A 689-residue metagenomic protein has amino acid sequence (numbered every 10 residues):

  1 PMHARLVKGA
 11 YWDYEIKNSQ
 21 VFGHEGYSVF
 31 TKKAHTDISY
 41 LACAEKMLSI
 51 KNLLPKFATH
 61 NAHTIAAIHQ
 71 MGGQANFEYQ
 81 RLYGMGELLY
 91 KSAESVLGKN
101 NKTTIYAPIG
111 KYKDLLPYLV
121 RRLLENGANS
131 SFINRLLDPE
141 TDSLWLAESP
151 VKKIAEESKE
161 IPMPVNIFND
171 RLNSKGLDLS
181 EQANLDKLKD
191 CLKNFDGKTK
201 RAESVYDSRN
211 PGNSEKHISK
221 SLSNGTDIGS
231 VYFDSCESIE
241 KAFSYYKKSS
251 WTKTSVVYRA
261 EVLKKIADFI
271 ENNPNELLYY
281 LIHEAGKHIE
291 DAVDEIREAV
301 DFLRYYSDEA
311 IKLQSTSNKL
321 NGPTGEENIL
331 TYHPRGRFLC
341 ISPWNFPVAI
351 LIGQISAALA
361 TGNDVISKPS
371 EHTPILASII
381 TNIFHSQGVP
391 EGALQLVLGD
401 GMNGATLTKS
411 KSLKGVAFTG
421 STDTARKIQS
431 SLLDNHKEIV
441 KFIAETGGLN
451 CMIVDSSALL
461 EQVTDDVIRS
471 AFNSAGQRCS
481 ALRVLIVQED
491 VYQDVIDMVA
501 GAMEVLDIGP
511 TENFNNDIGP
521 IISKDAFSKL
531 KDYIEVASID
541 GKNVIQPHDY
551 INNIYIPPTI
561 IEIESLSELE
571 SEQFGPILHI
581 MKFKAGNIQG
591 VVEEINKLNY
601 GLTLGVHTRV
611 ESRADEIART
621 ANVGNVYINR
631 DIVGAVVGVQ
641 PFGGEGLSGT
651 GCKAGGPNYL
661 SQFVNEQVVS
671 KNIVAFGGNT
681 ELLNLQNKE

Functional and structural regions predicted by a protein language model:
P1-K175: Positively charged, amphipathic and often flexible ligand-engagement surfaces
R5-V7, K56-H60, Q80-L82, Y106-P108 (+20 more regions): Generic beta-strand/beta-sheet core signal
L54, Q74-Y79, V120-P139, S143 (+12 more regions): Conserved C-terminal structural/oligomerization subdomain of aldehyde/semialdehyde dehydrogenase
G127, K247-S250, A267-P274, L278 (+17 more regions): Structural signal for hydrophobic packing residues in well-ordered secondary-structure cores of soluble enzyme domains
N129, N134-H283, Y305, I554 (+3 more regions): Short, structured beta/alpha segment
W251, V257, E261-L351, I355 (+4 more regions): N-terminal Rossmann NAD(P)-binding subdomain characteristic of aldehyde/semialdehyde dehydrogenases
I282, K312-T464, N515, G651: Rossmann-like NAD(P) dinucleotide-binding subdomain of oxidoreductase/dehydrogenase enzymes
S386-G388, G415, D423-E564, G586-Q589 (+3 more regions): ALDH superfamily catalytic-core signature
